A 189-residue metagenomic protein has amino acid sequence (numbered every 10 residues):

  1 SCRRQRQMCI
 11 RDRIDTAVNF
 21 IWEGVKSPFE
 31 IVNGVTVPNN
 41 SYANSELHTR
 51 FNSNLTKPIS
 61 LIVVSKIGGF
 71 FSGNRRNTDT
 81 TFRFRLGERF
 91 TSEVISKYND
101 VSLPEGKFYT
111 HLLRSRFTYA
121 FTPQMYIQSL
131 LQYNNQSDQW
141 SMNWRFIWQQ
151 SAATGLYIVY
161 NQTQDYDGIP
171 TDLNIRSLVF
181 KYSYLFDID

Functional and structural regions predicted by a protein language model:
S1-I10: Single conserved hydrophobic/aromatic residue that forms the stacking wall/gate of nucleotide- or nucleobase-binding
C2, A43-L47, N74-T78, Y109-L113 (+2 more regions): Residues that define the transmembrane beta-barrel architecture of outer-membrane proteins
Q7, N52-N54, R83-R85, T118-A120 (+3 more regions): Structural signature of outer-membrane beta-barrel channels/translocons
R11-T16, K57-V63, R89-V94, Q124-I127 (+2 more regions): Repeated loop/turn-to-beta-strand initiation elements of outer-membrane beta-barrel proteins
F20-G24, S65-F71, S96-S102, L131-S137 (+3 more regions): Transmembrane beta-strands of outer-membrane beta-barrel pores
E30-N40, K66-F71, T81, S102-G106 (+3 more regions): Outer-membrane beta-barrel domain signature
L47, I62-V64, R75-T122, Q128-L131: Generic long, charged, amphipathic alpha-helical segments
W144-N161, T171-D189: Outer-membrane beta-barrel "beta-signal"
